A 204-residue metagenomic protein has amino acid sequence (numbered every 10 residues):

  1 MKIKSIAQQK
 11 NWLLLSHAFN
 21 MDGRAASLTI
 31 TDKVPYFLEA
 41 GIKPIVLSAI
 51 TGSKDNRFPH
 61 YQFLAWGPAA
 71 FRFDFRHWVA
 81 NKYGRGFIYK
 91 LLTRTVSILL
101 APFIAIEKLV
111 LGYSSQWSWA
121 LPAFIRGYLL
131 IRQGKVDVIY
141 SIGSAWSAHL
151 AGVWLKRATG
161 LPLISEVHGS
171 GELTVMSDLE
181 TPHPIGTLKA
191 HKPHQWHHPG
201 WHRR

Functional and structural regions predicted by a protein language model:
M1-F73: N-terminal subdomain of nucleotide-sugar transferases
Q9, V136, H202-R204: Local beta-strand N-terminus motif with an aromatic residue
A40, G134, L155-L161: Helix C-cap/helix->beta junction micro-motif
V46-S118: A conserved catalytic-core segment of Leloir-type glycosyltransferases
Y61-A65, R157-T159, E180-I185: Short, hinge-like loop/turn segments at secondary-structure boundaries
F87-V96, L111-G112, A123, G127-A148 (+1 more regions): Short N-terminal targeting/anchoring amphipathic segment
S114, L121-L129, S147-A158, S165-E172 (+1 more regions): Membrane-proximal helix-turn-helix segments that form the acceptor-binding/catalytic region of lipid-linked
E172-P182: Short acidic/His/Gly/Ser-rich catalytic and metal-binding motifs that mark active-site loops of diverse hydrolases
